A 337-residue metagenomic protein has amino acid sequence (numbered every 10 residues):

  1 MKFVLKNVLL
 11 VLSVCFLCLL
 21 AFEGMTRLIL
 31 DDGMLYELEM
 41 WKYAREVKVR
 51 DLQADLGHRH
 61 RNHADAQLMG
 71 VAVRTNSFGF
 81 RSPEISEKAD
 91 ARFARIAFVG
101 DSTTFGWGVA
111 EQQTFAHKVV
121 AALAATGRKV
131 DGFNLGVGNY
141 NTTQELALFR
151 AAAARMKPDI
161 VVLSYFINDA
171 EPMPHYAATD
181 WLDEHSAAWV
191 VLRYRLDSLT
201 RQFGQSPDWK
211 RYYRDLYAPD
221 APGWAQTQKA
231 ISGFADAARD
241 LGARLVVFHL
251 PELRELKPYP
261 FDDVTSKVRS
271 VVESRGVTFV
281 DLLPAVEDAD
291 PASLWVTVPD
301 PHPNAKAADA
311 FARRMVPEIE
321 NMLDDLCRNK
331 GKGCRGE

Functional and structural regions predicted by a protein language model:
F3-N7: Membrane-helix interfacial "entry" motifs
L9-G24: Hydrophobic membrane-insertion alpha-helices, especially the h-region of bacterial N-terminal signal peptides
L10, T26, V298-E337: Histidine-centered active-site loop/cap adjacent to the catalytic His in serine esterases/O-acetyl transfer systems
E23, D101, E145, V161 (+4 more regions): Generic structural signal for small/hydrophobic residues in well-ordered secondary structure, especially within
G24-E37, M173, P251: Helix-to-loop transition at the C-terminal end of transmembrane segments
D32-A122, D288-D290, V298, E337: Membrane/wall-proximal cationic-aromatic binding patches
A72, S86, D90, R95-A97 (+1 more regions): Conserved SGNH/GDSL esterase-like catalytic core that processes O-acyl groups on lipids and polysaccharides
F166-V277, L282-S293, T297, N329-E337: Serine-dependent acyl-ester chemistry module
